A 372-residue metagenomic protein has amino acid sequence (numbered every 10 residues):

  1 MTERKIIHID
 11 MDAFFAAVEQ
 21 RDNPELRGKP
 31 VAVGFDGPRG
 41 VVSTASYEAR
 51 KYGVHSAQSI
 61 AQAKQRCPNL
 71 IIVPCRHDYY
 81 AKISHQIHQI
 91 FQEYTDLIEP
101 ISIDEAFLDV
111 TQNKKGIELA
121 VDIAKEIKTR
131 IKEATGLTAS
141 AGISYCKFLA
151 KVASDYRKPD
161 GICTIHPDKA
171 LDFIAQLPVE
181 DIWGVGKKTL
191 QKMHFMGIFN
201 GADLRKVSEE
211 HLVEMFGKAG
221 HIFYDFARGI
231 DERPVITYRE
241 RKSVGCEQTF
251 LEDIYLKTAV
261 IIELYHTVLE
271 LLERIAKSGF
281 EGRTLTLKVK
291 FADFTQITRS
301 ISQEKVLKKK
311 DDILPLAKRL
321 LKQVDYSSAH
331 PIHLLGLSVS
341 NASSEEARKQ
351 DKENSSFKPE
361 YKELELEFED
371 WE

Functional and structural regions predicted by a protein language model:
M1-M215, G220-H221, E345-A347, K352-E372: Gly/Gly-Pro- and Ser/Thr-rich, intrinsically disordered tail segments characteristic of DNA damage-repair and tolerance
H8, D181, T189-L334, V339-W371: DNA-contacting surface of Y-family translesion DNA polymerases
